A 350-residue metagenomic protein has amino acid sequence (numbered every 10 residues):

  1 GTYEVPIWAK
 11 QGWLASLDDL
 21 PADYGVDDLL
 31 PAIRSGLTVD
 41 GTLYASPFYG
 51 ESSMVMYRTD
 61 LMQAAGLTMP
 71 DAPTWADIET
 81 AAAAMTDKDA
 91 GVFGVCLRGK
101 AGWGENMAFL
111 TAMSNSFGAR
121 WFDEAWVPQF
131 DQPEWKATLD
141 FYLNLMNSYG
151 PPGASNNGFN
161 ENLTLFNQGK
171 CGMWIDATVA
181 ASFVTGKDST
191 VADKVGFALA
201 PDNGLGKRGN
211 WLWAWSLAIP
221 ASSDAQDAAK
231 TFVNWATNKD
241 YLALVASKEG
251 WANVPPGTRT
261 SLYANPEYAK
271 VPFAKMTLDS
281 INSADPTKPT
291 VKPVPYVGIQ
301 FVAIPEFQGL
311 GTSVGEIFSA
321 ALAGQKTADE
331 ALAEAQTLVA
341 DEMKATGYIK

Functional and structural regions predicted by a protein language model:
G1, W13-A15, D89-V92, Q168-A177: Alpha-to-beta junction loops
G1-S53, D77-E79, G94, N106 (+3 more regions): Hinge/lid segment of periplasmic solute-binding proteins
Y3, P73-T80, G153-Q168: Short helix-initiation/N-cap motifs at beta->coil->alpha
Q11, V179-V191, N203-T312, K350: C-terminal lobe and pocket-closing loops of periplasmic/extracytoplasmic Venus-flytrap solute-binding proteins
A15-L29, D71, G99-G102, F117-A137 (+5 more regions): Short, solvent-exposed loop/beta-turn-alpha elements that line the ligand-binding surface or hinge of extracytoplasmic
D40-F48, S53, A76-P128, E134-W135 (+1 more regions): Extracytoplasmic/periplasmic solute-binding protein
Q63, P286-K350: Conserved C-terminal helix/tail region of periplasmic/extracytoplasmic solute-binding proteins
T80-A84, E124-N156, G196-A200: Glycine-centered hinge/linker elements that transmit conformational signals in sensory and ligand-binding systems
